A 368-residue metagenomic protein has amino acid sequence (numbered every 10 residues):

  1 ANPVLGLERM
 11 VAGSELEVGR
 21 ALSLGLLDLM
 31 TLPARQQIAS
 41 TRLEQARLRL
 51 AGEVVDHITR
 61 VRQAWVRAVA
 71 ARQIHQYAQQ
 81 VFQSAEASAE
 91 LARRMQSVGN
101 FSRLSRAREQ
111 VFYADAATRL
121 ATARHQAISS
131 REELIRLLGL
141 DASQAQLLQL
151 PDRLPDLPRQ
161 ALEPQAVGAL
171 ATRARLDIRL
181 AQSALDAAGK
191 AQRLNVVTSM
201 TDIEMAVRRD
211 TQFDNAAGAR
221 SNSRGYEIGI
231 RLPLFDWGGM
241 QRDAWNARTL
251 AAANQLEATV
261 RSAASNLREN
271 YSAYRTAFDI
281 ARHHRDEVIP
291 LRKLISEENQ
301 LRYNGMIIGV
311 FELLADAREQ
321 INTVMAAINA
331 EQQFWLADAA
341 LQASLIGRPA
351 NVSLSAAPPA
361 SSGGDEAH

Functional and structural regions predicted by a protein language model:
A1-D28, R49, T59, R131 (+8 more regions): A small-residue-enriched
G25, L32, A39, H57 (+20 more regions): Amphipathic alpha-helical coiled-coil segments and their boundaries
L32, L50-L170, N270-A273, A277 (+2 more regions): Periplasmic alpha-helical coiled-coil/stalk elements that build and connect Gram-negative outer-membrane
Q36-I38, L43-Q45, L50, A68 (+24 more regions): Heptad-repeat amphipathic alpha-helical coiled-coil interaction surface used for oligomerization/assembly
A92-R94, T259, N299-R302: Eukaryotic all-alpha helical interaction scaffolds
Q96-N100, R302-I307, S344: A short glycine-centered flexible hinge/capping loop motif at secondary-structure junctions
A142, A326-H368: Acidic, low-complexity, intrinsically disordered peripheral segments
G309-I321, A350-P359: Short histidine
